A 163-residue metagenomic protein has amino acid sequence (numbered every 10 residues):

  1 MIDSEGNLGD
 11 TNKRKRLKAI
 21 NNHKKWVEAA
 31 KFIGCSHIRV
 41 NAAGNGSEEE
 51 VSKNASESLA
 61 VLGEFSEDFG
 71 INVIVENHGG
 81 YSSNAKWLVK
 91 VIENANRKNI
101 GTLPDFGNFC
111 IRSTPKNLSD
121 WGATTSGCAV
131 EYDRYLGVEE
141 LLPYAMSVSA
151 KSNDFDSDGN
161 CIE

Functional and structural regions predicted by a protein language model:
M1-E57, E67-N72, N108-K116, D154-D156: Structural motif corresponding to the early beta-alpha repeats
E57-E163: Acidic/histidine-rich catalytic cores of soluble enzymes
